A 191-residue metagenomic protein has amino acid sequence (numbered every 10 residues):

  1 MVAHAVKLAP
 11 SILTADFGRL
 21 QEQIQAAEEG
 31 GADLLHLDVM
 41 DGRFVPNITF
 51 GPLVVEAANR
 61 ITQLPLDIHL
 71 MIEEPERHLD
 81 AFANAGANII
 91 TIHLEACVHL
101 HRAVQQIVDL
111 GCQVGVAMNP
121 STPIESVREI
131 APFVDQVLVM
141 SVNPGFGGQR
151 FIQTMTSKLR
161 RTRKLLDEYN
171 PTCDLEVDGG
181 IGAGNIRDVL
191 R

Functional and structural regions predicted by a protein language model:
M1-T91, A96-H99, Q106, Q113-V114 (+5 more regions): Conserved N-terminal beta1-alpha1 strand-loop-helix module at the mouth
V104-Q106, T122: Predominantly soluble domains enriched in secretory-pathway, periplasmic, or organellar proteins
A117-S121: Short gly/ser/thr-rich secondary-structure transition/capping motifs
V142-P144: Short glycine-rich anion-binding loops that position phosphate/pyrophosphate groups of nucleotides and phosphorylated
L175-D178: Short beta-strand/loop segment that forms part of the nucleotide-sugar
G180-L190: Acidic, divalent-metal-coordinating active-site segment for phosphoryl/phosphodiester hydrolysis, typified by short
